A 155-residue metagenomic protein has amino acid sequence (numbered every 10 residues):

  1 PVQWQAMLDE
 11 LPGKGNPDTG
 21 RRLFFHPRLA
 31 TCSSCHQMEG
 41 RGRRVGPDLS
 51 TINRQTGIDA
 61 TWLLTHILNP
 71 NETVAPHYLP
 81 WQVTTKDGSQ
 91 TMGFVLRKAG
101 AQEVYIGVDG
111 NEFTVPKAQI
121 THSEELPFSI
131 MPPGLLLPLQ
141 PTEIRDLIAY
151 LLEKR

Functional and structural regions predicted by a protein language model:
P1-P27, P47, Q55-T61, K86-S89 (+1 more regions): Electrostatic cytochrome c docking/interface patches
L23, R28-E39, L49, L147-L151: The canonical Cys-X-X-Cys-His
L29, E72-A75: Generic structural signal for secondary-structure transition and capping sites
E39-N69, P80-E125: Gly/Gly-Pro-rich "capping" loops immediately C-terminal to redox-active cysteine motifs in periplasmic/lumenal
E124-P133: Short helix/strand-capping connector loops at secondary-structure junctions
G134-R155: Long, low-complexity intrinsically disordered regions
